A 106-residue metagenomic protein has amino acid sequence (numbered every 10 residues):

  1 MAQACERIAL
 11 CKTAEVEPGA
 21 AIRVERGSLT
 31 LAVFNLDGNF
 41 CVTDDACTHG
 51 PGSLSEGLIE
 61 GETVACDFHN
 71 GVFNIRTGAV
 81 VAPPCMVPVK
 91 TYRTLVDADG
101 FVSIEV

Functional and structural regions predicted by a protein language model:
M1-G61, I75, P88-V106: N-terminal pre-ligand scaffold of iron-sulfur
C47, C66-H69: Short cysteine clusters
G61-D67, V80-V89: Short cysteine/histidine-rich metal-coordination sites, predominantly Zn2+-binding motifs
